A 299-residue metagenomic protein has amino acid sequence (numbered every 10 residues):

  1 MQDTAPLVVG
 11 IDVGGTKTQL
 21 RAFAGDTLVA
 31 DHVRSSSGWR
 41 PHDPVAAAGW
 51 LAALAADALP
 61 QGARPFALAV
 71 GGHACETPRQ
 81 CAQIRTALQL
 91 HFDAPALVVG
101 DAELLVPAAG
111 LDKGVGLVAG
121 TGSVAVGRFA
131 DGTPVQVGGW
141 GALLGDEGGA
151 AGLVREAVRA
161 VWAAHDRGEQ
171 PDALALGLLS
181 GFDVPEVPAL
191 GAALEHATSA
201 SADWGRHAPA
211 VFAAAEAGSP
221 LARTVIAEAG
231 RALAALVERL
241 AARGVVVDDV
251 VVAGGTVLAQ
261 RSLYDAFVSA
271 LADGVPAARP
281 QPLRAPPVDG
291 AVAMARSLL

Functional and structural regions predicted by a protein language model:
M1-R64, F92, A108-V115, V158-L299: ATP-binding/phosphotransfer module of carbohydrate and carboxylate kinases, centering on a glycine-rich
G71: Phosphate-bearing ligand-interacting subdomains that bind or position ATP/ADP/UDP/GDP/NAD(P) or nucleotide-linked
C75-P171: Phosphate-binding/catalytic loop of phosphoryl-transfer enzymes
